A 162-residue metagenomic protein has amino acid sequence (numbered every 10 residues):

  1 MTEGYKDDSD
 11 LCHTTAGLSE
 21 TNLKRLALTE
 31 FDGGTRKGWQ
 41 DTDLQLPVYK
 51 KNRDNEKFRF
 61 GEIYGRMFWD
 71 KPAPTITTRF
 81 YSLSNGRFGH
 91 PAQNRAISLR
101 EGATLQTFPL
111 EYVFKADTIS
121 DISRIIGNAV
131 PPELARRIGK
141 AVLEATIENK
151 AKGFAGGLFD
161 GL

Functional and structural regions predicted by a protein language model:
M1-L162: C-terminal target-recognition/interaction regions appended to catalytic cores
